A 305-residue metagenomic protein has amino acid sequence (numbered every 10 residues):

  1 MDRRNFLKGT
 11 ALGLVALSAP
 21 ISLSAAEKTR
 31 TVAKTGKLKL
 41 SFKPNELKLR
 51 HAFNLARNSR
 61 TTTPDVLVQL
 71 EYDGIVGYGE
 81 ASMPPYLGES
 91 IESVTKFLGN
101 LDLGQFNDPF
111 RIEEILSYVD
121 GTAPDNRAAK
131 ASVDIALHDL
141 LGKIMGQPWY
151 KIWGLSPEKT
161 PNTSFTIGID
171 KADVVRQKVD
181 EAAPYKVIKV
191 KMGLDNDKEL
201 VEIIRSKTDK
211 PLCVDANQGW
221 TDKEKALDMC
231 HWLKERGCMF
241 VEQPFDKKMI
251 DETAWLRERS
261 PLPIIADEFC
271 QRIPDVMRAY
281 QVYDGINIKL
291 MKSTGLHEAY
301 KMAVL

Functional and structural regions predicted by a protein language model:
M1-D2: N-terminal secretory signal peptides
N5-A25: N-terminal export signals
I21-N54, T61, E71: C-terminal segment of N-terminal export signals and the immediately downstream linker at the start of the mature
K34-K39, L70-E71, V76-I144: Metal- or metallocofactor-binding catalytic centers and their adjacent structured scaffolds across diverse enzyme
F42, G79, C213-A216, E242-Q243 (+1 more regions): General beta-strand structural signal in soluble alpha/beta enzymes
W149-S260: Metal-dependent enolase-superfamily TIM-barrel catalytic cores that perform enediolate-based chemistry
K248, E252-T253, R259, P263-L305: Catalytic alpha/beta core domains of metabolic enzymes, predominantly
